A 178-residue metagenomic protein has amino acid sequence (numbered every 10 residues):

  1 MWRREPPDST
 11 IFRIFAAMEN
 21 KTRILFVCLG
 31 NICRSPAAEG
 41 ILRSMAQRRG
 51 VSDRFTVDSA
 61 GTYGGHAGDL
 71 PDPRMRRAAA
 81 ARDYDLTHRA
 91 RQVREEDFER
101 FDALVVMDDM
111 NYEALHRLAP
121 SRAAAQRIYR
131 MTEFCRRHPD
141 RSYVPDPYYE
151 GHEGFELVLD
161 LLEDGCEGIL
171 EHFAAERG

Functional and structural regions predicted by a protein language model:
F12-F101, E171-G178: Conserved active-site segments centered on acidic
S35, D108-D109: Helix N-cap/beta->alpha junction signal
A103, D109-G178: Phosphate-binding/catalytic loops
